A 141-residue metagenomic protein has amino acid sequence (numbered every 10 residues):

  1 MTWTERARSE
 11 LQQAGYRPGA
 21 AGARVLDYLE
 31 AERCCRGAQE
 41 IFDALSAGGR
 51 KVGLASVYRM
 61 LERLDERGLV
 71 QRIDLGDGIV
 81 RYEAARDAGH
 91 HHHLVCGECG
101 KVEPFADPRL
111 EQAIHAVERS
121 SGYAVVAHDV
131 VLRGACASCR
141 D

Functional and structural regions predicted by a protein language model:
W3-G15: Short, Lys/Arg-enriched N-terminal segment that forms or immediately precedes the first helix of a structured domain
A20, A31-G37: Short capping segments at the starts of secondary-structure elements
A23-Y28: Pre-recognition alpha-helix immediately N-terminal to the DNA-recognition helix within helix-turn-helix or winged-helix
L29, V57-R67: Basic amphipathic alpha-helical segments that dock to polyanions
E40-S46, V57: A short acidic, leucine-rich amphipathic alpha-helix
R67-D141: Non-DNA-binding regulatory cores of transcription-related proteins, predominantly C-terminal effector-binding
